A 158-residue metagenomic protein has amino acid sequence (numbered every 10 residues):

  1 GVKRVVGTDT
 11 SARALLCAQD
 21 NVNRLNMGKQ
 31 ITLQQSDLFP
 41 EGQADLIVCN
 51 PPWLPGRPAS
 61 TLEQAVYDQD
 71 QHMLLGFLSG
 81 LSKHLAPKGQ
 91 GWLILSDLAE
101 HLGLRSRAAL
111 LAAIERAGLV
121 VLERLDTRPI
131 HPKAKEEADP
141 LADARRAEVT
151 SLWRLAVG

Functional and structural regions predicted by a protein language model:
G1-K3: Conserved SAM-binding loop of SAM-dependent methyltransferases across substrates and taxa, primarily the Class I
T8-T150: S-adenosylmethionine
W153-G158: C-terminal lobe and adjacent flexible extensions of AdoMet/dcAdoMet transferase-like proteins
